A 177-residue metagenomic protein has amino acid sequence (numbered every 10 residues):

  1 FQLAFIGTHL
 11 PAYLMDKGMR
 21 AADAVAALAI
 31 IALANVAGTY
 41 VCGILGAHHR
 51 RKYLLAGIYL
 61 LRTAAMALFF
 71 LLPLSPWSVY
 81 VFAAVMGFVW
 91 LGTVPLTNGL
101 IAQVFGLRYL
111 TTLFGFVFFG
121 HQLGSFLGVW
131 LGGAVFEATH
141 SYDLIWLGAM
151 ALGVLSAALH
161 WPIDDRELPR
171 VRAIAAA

Functional and structural regions predicted by a protein language model:
F1-C42, V94, G128: Extracytoplasmic gate region of multi-pass secondary transporters
A21-A22, L107-F116: Loop-to-transmembrane helix entry/capping segments in MFS-fold secondary transporters and related SLC/MFSD carriers
G38-R51, F136-E137: Helix-to-loop junctions at the C-terminal end of transmembrane segments in multipass secondary transporters
Y53-L68: Structural signature of the two symmetry-related core transmembrane helices
S78-G92: Hydrophobic core of transmembrane alpha-helices in multi-pass small-molecule transporters, especially MFS/SLC-type
G92-F105: Intracellular juxtamembrane helix-capping segments at the cytosolic ends of symmetry-related transmembrane helices
A134-L152: A membrane-interface helix-boundary motif in multi-pass transporters
A149-A177: Multi-pass alpha-helical transporter architecture, strongest for 12-TM Major Facilitator/SLC carriers used
